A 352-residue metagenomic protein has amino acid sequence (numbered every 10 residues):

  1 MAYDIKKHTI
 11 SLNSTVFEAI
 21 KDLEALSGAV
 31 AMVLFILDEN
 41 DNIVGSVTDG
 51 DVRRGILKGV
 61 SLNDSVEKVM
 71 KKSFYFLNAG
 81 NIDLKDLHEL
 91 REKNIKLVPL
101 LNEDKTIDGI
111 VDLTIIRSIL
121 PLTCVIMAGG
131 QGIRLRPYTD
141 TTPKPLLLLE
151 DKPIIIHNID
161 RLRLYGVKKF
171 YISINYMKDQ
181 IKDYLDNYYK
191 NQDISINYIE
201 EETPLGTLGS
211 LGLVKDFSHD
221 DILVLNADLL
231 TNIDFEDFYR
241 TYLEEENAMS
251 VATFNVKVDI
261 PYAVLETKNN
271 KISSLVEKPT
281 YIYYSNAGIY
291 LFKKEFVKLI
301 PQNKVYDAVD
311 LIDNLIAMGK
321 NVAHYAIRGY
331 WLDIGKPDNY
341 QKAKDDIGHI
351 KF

Functional and structural regions predicted by a protein language model:
M1-H8, T48-E92, I110-K144, Y188: Tandem CBS (Bateman) regulatory domains
T9-V30, L37, I56, F76-I95 (+1 more regions): The conserved cystathionine-beta-synthase
L23-S27, M32-D51, L90, V98-T114 (+1 more regions): A glycine-centered beta-loop-beta connector
M32, K96, K168, D220 (+1 more regions): Short acidic/polar active-site loop segments enriched in Thr and Asp
L57, P153-N226, D237, Q302-N303: Conserved N-terminal catalytic core of the sugar/cofactor nucleotidyltransferase
S118-D179: N-terminal glycine-rich phosphate-binding loop and ensuing alpha1 helix
L223, L230, E236-L243, V256-D259 (+1 more regions): Catalytic-core segments of class I nucleotidyltransferases/pyrophosphorylases that form NMP-activated intermediates
E245-N255: A short, conserved acidic/glycine-rich loop-to-beta-strand motif that forms the donor nucleotide-sugar/metal
